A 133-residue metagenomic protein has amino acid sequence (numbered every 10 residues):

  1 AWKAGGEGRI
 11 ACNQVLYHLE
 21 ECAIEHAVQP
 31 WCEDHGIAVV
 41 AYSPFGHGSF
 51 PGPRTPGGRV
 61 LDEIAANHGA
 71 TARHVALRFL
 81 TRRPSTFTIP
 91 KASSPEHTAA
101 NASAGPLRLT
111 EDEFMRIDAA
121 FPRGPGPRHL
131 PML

Functional and structural regions predicted by a protein language model:
A1-L133: Beta/alpha (TIM)-barrel catalytic core signal, keyed to glycine-rich beta->alpha loops juxtaposed to Asp/Glu that bind
